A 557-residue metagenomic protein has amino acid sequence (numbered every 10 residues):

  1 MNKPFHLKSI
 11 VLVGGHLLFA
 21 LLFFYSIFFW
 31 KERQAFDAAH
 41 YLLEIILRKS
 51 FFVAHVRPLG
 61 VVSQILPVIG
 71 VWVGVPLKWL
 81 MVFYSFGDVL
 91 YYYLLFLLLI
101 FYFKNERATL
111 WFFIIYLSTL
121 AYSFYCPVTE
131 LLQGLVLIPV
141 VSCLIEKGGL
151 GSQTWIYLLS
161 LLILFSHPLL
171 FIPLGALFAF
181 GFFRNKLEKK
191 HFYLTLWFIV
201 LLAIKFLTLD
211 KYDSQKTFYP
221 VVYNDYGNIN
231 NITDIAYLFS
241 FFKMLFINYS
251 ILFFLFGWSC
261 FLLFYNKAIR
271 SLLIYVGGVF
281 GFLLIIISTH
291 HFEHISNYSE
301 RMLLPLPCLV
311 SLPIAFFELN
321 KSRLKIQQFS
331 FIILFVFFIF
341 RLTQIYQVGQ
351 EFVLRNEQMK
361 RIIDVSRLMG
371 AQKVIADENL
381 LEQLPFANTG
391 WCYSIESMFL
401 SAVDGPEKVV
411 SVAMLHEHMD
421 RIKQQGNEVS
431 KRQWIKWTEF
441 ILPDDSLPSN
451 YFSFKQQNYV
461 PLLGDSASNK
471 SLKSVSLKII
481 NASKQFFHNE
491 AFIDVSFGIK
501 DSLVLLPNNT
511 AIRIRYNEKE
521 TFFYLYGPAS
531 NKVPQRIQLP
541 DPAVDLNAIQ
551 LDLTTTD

Functional and structural regions predicted by a protein language model:
M1-L22, N320-Q327: Start-transfer (signal-anchor) and selected internal transmembrane alpha helices of multi-pass inner/ER membrane
L22-Y93, L120-L132, L161-Y265, R270-G277 (+1 more regions): Transmembrane catalytic cores of multi-pass membrane glycosyltransferases and polysaccharide-assembly enzymes
F86-R107: Transmembrane-helix motifs of polytopic, lipid-linked glycan transferases
T109-Y122: Transmembrane and membrane-interface helices of multi-pass, inner-membrane envelope-modifying transferases
I138-Q153: Membrane-interface transmembrane helices that cradle and orient dolichyl/undecaprenyl
K267-V279, L319-T343: Signature aromatic-anchored transmembrane alpha helix within multi-pass, membrane-resident enzymes that catalyze glycan
F335-E407, L415-H418, G426-V429: Membrane-embedded, lumen/periplasm-facing catalytic core of multi-pass transferases that use lipid-linked donors
M414-D557: C-terminal luminal/periplasmic domains and tails of membrane-associated envelope-modifying transferases
